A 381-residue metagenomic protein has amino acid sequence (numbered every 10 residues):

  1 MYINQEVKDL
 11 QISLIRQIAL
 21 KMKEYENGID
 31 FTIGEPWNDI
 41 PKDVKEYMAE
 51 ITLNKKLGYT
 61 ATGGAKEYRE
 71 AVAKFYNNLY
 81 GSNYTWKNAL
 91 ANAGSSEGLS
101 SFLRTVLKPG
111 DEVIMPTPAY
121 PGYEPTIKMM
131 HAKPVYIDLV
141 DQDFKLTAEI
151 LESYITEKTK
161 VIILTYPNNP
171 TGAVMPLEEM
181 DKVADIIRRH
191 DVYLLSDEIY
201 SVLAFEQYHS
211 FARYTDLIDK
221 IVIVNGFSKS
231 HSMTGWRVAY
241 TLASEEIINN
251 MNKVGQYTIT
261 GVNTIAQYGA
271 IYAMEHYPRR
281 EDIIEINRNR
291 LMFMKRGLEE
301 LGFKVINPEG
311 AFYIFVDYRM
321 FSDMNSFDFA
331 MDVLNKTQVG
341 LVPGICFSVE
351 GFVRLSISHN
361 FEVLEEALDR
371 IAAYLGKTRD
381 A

Functional and structural regions predicted by a protein language model:
N4-G94, S101, M274, K377-A381: N-terminal small-domain helix-loop-helix segment of the aminotransferase-like
Y25, M130, R189-H190, L301 (+2 more regions): Helix C-cap/helix->beta junction micro-motif
P41, K220-G310: PLP-dependent aminotransferase class I/II
K74, S153, S322-M324, M331-L341 (+1 more regions): PLP-dependent enzyme catalytic core of the Aspartate aminotransferase-like
T105-I127: Conserved PLP-anchoring active-site segment centered on the Schiff-base-forming lysine
D111, A132, R189-Y193, D219: A short helix->loop->beta-strand "cap" motif at the edges of active sites that frequently abuts
D141-H209: Active-site phosphate-binding strand-loop segment of PLP-dependent enzymes
R288, M292, L301-K336: Conserved PLP-binding catalytic core of the aspartate aminotransferase-like
